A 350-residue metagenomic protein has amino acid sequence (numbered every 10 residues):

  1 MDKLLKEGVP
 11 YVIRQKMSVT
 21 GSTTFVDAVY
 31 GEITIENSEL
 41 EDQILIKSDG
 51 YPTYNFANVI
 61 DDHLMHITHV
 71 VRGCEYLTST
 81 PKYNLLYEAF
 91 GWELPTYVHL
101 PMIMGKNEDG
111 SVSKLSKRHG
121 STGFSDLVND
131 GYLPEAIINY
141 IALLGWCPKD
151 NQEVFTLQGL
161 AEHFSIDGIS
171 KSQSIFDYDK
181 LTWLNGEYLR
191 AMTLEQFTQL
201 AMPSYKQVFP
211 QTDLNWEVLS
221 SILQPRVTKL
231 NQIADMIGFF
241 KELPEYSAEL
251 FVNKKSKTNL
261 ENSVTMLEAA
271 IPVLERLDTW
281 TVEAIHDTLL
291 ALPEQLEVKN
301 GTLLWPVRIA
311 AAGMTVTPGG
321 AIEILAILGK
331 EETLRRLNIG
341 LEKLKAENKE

Functional and structural regions predicted by a protein language model:
M1-K114, G123-F124, P148, D278: Active-site cores that bind ATP or allylic diphosphates and position pyrophosphate for catalysis
M65-V70, T122-G123, A270, T288-L290 (+1 more regions): Glycine- and acidic
G73, L127, P293: Short, charged/polar micro-motifs that form catalytic or ligand-binding hotspots
F90-E249, K257, A312-E350: Catalytic adenosine-cofactor/nucleotide-binding cores of aminoacyl-tRNA synthetases and other
K254-A284, L289: Long, amphipathic alpha-helical coiled-coil segments characteristic of histidine-phosphotransfer scaffolds
T281-I327, E332: Helix-rich, typically C-terminal accessory recognition domains appended to large enzymatic cores
